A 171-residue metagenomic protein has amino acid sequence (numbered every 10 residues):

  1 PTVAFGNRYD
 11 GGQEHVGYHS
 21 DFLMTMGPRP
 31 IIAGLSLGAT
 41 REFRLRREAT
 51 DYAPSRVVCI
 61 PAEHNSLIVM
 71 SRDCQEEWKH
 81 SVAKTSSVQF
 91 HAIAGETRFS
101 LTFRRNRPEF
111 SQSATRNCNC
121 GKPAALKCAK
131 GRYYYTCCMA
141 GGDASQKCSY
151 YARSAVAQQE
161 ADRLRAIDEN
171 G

Functional and structural regions predicted by a protein language model:
P1-E42: Conserved double-stranded beta-helix
V16, I31-I32, I60, I68 (+2 more regions): Weak global preference for isoleucine
M26-R29, V88-F90, D168: Solvent-exposed, non-transmembrane amphipathic alpha-helical segments
R44-Q158: Catalytic core of Fe(II)/2-oxoglutarate
Q158-G171: Intrinsic disorder/low-complexity signal
